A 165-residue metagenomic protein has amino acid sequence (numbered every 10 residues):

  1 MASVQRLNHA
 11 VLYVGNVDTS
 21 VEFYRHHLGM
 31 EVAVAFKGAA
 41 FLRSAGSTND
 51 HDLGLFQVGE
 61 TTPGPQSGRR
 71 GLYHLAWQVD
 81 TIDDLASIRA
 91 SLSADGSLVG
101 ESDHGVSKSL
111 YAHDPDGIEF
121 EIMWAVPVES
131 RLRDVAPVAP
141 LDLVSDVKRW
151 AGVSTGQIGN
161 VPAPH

Functional and structural regions predicted by a protein language model:
M1, P65-Q66, G100: Short helix-capping and inter-helix turn/linker motifs at the boundaries of alpha-helical repeat units
A2-S3, N8, Y24, A40-R43: Hydrophobic, helix-prone linear segments
R6-V14, P63-S91, V106-I118: Vicinal oxygen chelate
N8, L28-G29, G38, K108: Residue-level marker for the onset of beta-strands and adjacent loop->beta junctions in well-ordered domains
G15, T19-F23, F41, V99 (+1 more regions): Secondary-structure boundary/capping motif
N16-E31, S91-D95: Amphipathic alpha-helical segments
E31-R69, H104, E119-V126: Conserved short beta-strand elements that form part of the metal-binding/catalytic scaffold of enzyme active sites
R89-H165: Vicinal oxygen chelate
